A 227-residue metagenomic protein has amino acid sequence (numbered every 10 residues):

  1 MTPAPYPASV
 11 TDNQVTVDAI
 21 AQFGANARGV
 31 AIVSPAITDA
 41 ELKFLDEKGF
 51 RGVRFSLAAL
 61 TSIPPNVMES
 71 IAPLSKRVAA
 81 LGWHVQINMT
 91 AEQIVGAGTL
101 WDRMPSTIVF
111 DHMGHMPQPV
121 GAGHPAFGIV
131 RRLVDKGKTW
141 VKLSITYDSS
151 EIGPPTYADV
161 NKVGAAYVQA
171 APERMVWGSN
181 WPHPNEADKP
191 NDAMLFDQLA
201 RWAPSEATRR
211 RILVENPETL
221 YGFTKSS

Functional and structural regions predicted by a protein language model:
M1-T2: Catalytic domains of carbohydrate-active enzymes, especially glycoside hydrolases
P5, K142, R174-N180, P184 (+1 more regions): Conserved active-site loop/cleft motifs that coordinate metal ions or position small ligands
P7-E92, T99-W101, K142-S149, P154: Active-site gating/metal-coordination segments in enzymes
N13-V30, V160-V168, N191-W202: Short, electropositive alpha-helical surface patch
T16, L45, V53, V78 (+6 more regions): Conserved, mostly hydrophobic/aromatic
V67-W177, K225-S226: Catalytic pocket-lining loop regions of alpha/beta-barrel enzymes, especially the amidohydrolase/enolase/GH5 lineages
Q169-R174, A187-S227: Mid-to-C-terminal alpha-helical segments outside catalytic/metal-binding sites
